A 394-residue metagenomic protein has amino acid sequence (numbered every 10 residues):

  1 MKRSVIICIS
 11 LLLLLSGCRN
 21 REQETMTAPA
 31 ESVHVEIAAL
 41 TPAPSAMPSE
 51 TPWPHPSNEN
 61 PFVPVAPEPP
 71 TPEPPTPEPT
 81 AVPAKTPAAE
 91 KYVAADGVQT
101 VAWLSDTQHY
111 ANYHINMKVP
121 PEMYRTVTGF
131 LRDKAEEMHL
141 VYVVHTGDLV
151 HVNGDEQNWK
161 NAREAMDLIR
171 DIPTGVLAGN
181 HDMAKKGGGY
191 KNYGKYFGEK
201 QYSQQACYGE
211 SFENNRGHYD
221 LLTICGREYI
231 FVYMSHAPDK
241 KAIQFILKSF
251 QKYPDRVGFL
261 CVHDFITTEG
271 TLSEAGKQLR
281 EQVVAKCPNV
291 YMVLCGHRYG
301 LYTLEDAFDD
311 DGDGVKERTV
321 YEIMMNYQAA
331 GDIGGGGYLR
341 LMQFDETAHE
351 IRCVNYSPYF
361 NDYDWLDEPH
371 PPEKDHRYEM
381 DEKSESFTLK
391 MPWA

Functional and structural regions predicted by a protein language model:
L15-G17: C-terminal motif of bacterial Sec signal peptides marking the signal peptidase cleavage site
P77-Q157: N-terminal active-site segment of His-dependent metallophosphoesterases
A95-D96, Q343-A394: A short C-terminal boundary segment appended to hydrolase-like catalytic domains
W103-S105, Y142-D148, P173-N180, M234 (+3 more regions): Active-site neighborhood of phospho(di)ester-bond hydrolases with catalytic His/Asp-centered motifs
Y110-N112, H151-G154, A178-G187, N215-H218 (+5 more regions): Active-site environment of divalent metal-dependent phosphoester hydrolases
I115-N116, I243-Q244, Q251-Y291, Y302-T303: Active-site-proximal segments of metal-dependent phosphoesterases and phosphodiesterases across multiple
D155-Q244, E305-M325, L339-Q343, E385-L389: Extended active-site neighborhood of metal-dependent phosphoesterases/phosphodiesterases
A275-E350: Conserved beta-sheet core of the metallophosphoesterase superfamily
